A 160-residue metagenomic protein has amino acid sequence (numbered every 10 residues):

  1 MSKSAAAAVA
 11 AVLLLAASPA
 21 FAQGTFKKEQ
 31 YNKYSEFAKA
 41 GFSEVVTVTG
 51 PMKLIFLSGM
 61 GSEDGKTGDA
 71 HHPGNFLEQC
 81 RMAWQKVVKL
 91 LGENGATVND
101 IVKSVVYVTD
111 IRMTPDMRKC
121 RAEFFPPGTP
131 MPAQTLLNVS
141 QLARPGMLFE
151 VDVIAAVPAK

Functional and structural regions predicted by a protein language model:
S4-A8, L13-Q85, K89-N94, N99-K103 (+1 more regions): N-terminal presequence-like segments and the immediate start of the first folded domain
